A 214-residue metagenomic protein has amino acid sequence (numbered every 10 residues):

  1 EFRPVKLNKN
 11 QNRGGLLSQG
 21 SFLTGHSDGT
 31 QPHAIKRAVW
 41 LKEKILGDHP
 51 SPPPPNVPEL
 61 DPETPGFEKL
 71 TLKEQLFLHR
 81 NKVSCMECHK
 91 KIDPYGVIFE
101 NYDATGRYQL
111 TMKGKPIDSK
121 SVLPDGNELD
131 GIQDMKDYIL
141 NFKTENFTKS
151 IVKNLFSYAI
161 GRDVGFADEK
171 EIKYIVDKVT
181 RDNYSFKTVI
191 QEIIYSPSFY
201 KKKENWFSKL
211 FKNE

Functional and structural regions predicted by a protein language model:
P4-D134, I139-F142, N146, A159 (+5 more regions): Sequence context surrounding c-type heme c attachment/ligation sites in exported
S150: Bilobed periplasmic-binding protein-like "clamshell/Venus-flytrap" ligand-binding domains
